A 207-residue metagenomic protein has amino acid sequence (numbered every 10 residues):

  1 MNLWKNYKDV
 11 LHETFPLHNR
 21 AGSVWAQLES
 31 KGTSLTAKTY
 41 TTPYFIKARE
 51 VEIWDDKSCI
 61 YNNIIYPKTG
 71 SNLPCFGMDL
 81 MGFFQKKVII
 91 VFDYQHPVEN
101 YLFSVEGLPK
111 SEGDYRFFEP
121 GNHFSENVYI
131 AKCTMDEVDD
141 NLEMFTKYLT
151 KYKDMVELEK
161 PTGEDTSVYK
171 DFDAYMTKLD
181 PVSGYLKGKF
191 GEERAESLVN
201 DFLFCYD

Functional and structural regions predicted by a protein language model:
M1-F76, Q85: Short Lys/Arg-enriched alpha/beta "domain-start" segment
W4, L17, T134, V138-L142 (+3 more regions): Intrinsic-disorder-associated interaction segments
Y7, L11-H18, F145-E159, L186: Hydrophobic, Leu/Ile/Phe/Ala-enriched alpha-helical segments that form helix-helix packing faces
C59-S167: Extended, non-transmembrane interaction/recognition domains
K151, L158-D207: Alpha-helical oligomerization segments
